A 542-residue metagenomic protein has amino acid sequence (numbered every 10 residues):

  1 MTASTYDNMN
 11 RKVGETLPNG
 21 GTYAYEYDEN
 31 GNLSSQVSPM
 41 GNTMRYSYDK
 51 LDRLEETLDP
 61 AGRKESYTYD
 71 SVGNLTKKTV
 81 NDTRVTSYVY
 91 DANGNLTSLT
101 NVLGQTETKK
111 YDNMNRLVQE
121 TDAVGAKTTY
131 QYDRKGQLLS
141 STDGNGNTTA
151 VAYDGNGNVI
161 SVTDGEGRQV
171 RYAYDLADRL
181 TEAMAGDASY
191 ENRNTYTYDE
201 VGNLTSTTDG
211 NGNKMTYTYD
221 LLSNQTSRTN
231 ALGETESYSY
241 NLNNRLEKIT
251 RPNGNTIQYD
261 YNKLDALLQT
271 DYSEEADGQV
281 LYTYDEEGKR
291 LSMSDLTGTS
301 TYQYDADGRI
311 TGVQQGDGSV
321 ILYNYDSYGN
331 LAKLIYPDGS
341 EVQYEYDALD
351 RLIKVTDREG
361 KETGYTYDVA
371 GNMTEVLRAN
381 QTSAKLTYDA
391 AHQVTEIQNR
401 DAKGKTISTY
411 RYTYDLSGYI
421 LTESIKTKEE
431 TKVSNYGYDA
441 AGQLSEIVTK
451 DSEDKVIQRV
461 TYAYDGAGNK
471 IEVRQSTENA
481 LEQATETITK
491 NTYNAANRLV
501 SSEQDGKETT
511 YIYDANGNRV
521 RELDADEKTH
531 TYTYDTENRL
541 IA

Functional and structural regions predicted by a protein language model:
M1-L17, G21-S38, N42-D59, R63-V80 (+18 more regions): Beta-strand elements of repeat-based all-beta scaffolds
